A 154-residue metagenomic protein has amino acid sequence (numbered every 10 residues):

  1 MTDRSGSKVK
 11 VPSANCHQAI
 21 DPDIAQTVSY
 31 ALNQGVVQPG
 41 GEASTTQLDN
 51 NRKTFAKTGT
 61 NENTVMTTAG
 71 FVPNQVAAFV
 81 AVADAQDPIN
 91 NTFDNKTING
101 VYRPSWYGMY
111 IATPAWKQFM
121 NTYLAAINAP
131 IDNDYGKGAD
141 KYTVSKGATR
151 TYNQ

Functional and structural regions predicted by a protein language model:
M1-N153: A penicillin-recognizing enzyme superfamily signal
